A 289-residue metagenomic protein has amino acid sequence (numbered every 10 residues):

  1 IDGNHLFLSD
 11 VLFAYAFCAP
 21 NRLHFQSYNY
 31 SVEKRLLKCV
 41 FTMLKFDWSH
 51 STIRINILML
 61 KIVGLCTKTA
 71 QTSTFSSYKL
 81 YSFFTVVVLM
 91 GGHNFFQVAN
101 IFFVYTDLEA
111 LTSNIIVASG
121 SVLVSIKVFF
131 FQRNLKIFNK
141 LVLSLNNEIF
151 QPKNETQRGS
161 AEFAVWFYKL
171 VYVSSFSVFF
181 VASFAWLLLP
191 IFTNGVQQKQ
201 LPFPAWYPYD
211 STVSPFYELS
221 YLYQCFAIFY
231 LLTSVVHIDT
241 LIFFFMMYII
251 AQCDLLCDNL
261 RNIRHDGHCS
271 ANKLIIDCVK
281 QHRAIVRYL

Functional and structural regions predicted by a protein language model:
F7, F13-F17, F25-Y30, F41: Aromatic (phenylalanine/tyrosine) cluster motif
C39-N114, N147-M246, A251-L274: Helix-loop-helix junctions within predominantly alpha-helical proteins
A110, I116-F131, V181: Transmembrane alpha-helix/interfacial motif
K127-L145, I242-F243, I250: Inner-leaflet juxtamembrane helices
N272-L289: Intracellular effector-coupling site of seven-transmembrane GPCRs, centered on the ICL3-to-TM6 transition
